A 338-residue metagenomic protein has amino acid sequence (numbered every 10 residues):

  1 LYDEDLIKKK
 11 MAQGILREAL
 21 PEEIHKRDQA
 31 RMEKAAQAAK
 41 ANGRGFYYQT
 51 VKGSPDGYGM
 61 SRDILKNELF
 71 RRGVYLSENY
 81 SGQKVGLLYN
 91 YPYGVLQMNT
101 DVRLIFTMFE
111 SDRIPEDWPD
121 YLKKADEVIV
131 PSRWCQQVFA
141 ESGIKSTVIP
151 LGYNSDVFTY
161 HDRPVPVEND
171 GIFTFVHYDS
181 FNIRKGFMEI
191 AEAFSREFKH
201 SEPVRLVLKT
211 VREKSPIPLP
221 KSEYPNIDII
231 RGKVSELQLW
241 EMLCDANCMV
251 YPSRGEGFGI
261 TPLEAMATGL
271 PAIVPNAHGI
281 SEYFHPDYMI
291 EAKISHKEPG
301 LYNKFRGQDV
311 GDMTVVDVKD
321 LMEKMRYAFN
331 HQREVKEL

Functional and structural regions predicted by a protein language model:
L1-P92: N-terminal pre-catalytic "stem/leader" segment of glycosyltransferase-like enzymes
Y47, D63-S142, L237-Q238: Extended catalytic core of nucleotide-activated donor transferases of GT-like folds
E116-D117, Y153-V167: Acidic anion/phosphate-binding donor-loop and adjacent secondary structure in glycosyltransferase catalytic cores
L122, E241-A246: Short alpha-helical donor nucleotide-sugar binding micro-motif in glycosyltransferases
E168-K185, A191-F194, L206-V207: Conserved donor-binding/catalytic core segment of Leloir-type glycosyltransferases
P216-W240, C248: Nucleotide-activated donor-binding/catalytic signature segment of Leloir-type glycosyltransferases, i.e., the conserved
R254: Aromatic "clamp/platform" in nucleotide-sugar-dependent glycosyltransferases that forms part of the donor/acceptor
P271-V274, Y288-E291: Short hydrophobic beta-strand element within catalytic cores of glycosyltransferases and related nucleotide-activated
